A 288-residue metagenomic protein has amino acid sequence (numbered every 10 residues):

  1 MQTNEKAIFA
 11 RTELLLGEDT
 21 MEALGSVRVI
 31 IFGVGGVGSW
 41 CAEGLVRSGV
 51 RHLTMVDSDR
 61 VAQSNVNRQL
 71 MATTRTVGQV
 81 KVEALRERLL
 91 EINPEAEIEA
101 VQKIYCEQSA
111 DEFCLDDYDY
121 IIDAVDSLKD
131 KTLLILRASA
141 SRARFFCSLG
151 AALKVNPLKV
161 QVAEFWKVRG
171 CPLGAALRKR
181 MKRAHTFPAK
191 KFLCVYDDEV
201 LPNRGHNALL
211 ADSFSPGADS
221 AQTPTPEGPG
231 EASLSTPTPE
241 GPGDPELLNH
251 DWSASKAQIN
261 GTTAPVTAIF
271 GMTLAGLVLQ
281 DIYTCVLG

Functional and structural regions predicted by a protein language model:
M1-I30: N-terminal charged helix/coil linker that caps or initiates catalytic domains
Q2, D116-Y120, S127-L133, R144-F145 (+4 more regions): Glycine-rich phosphate/adenylate-binding loop
F32-G33, V56: Conserved N-terminal Rossmann-fold NAD(P)-binding element of oxidoreductases
V37: Hydrophobic/small residue at the entry helix of a nucleotide-binding pocket
R47-H52: Conserved S-adenosyl-L-methionine
D57-N93: Glycine-rich phosphate-binding loop and adjoining beta1-alpha1-beta2 segment of Rossmann-like nucleotide-binding folds
S64-M71, L153-E164: Acidic/polar active-site rim loop that often engages polyanionic ligands
Q102-S109: Conserved SAM/SAH-binding loop
